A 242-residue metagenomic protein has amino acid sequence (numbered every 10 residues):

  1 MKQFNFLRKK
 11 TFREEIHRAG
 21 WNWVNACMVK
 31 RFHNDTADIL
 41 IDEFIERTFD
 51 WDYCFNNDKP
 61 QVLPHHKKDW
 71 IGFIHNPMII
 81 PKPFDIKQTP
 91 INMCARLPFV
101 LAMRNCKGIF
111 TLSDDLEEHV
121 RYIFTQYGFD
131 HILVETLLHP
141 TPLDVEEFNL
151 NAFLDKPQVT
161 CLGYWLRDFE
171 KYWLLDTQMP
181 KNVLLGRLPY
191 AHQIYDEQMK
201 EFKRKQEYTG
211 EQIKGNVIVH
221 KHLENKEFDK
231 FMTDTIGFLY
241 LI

Functional and structural regions predicted by a protein language model:
M1-Q61, H65-K67: N-terminal pre-catalytic "stem/leader" segment of glycosyltransferase-like enzymes
I39, D155-V159, G237: Charged active-site motifs of nucleotide-sugar-dependent glycosyltransferases
L40-I41, D58-F84, Q88-I91, L137: Active-site proximal beta-strand in glycosyltransferases
E43-E46, N76, L112-D115: Helix N-cap/beta->alpha junction signal
T89-I109: Membrane-proximal helix-turn-helix segments that form the acceptor-binding/catalytic region of lipid-linked
R104-Y122, Q126-E147, F153-L154: Donor nucleotide-sugar binding/catalytic pocket of nucleotide-sugar-dependent glycosyltransferases
L143-K226: Conserved catalytic-core segment of nucleotide-activated headgroup transferases in glycan assembly
K230-I242: Acidic donor-binding loop of glycosyltransferase active sites
